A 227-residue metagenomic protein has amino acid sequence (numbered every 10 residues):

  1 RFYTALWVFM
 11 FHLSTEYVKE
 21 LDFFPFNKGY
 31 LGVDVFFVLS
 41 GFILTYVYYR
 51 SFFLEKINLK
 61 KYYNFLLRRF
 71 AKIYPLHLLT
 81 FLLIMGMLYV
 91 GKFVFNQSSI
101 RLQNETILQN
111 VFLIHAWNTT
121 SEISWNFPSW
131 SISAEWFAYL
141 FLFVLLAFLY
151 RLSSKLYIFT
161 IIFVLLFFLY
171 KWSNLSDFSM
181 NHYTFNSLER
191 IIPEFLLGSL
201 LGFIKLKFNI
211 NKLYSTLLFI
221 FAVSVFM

Functional and structural regions predicted by a protein language model:
R1-F52, I73-H77, E105, Q109-I114: Functionally critical transmembrane alpha-helices in membrane proteins and complexes, commonly lining
V8, F37, I43, F81-I84 (+2 more regions): Helical transmembrane-bundle signal
Y17, M87-S99, N174-F178: Helix-to-loop transition at the C-terminal end of transmembrane segments
L21-Y30, S98, S179-S187: Non-cytosolic membrane-interface motifs at loop->transmembrane helix junctions
Y30-V33, R50-Y89, I100-Q109, W136-Y139 (+2 more regions): Transmembrane alpha-helical segments and their boundary/interface "anchor" motifs in multi-pass integral membrane
F37-T45, T80, P193-G202: Hydrophobic cores of alpha-helical transmembrane segments in multi-pass inner/ER membrane proteins, independent
Y48-K56, M87, G91-N96, L149 (+3 more regions): Membrane-interfacial segments
L102-W136, L140-M227: Aromatic-enriched alpha-helical transmembrane segments of multi-pass intramembrane proteins
